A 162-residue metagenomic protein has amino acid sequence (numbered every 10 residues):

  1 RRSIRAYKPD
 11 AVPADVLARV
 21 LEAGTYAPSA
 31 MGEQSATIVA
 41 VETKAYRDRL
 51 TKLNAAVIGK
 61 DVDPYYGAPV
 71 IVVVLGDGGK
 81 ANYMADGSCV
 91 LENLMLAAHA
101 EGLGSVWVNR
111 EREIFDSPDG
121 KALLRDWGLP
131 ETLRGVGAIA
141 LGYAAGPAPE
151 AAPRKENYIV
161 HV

Functional and structural regions predicted by a protein language model:
R1-V162: Acidic, surface-exposed loops and disordered segments
